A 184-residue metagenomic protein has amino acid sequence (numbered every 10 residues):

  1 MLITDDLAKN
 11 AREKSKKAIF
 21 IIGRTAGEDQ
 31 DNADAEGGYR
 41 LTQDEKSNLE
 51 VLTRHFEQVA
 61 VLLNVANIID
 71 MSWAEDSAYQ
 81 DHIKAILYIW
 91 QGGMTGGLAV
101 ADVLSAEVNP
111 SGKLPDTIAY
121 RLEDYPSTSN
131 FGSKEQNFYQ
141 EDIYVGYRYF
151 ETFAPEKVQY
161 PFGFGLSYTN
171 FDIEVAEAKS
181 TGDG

Functional and structural regions predicted by a protein language model:
M1-G184: C-terminal non-catalytic regions of proteins with extracellular/luminal or membrane-system context
